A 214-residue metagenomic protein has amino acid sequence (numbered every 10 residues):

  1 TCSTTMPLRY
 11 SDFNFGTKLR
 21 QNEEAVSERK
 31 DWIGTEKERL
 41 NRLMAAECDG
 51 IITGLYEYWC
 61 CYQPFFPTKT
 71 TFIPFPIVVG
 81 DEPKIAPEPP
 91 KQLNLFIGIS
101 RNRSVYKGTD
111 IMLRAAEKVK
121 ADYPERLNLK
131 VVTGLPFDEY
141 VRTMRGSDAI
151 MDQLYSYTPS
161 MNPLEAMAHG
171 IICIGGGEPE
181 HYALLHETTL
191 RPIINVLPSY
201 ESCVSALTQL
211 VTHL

Functional and structural regions predicted by a protein language model:
G16-I51: Membrane-proximal helix-turn-helix segments that form the acceptor-binding/catalytic region of lipid-linked
N41-T53, Y58-I77: Helix-loop-beta element that forms the nucleotide-linked donor phosphate-binding surface in glycosyltransferases
I73-K107, L113: Conserved donor-binding/catalytic core segment of Leloir-type glycosyltransferases
V132-T143, Y155-P159, P163-L164: Conserved active-site histidine-acidic residue motif and adjacent donor-binding/catalytic loop of glycosyltransferases
V141, P163-A168, Y182-A183, E187: Short alpha-helical segment that forms part of, or immediately flanks, the ligand-binding pocket in carbohydrate-active
R145-T158, I171: Acidic donor-binding loop of glycosyltransferase active sites
I172-P179: Short hydrophobic beta-strand element within catalytic cores of glycosyltransferases and related nucleotide-activated
Y182-T208: Change "using UDP/GDP/dTDP sugars" to "using nucleotide sugars
